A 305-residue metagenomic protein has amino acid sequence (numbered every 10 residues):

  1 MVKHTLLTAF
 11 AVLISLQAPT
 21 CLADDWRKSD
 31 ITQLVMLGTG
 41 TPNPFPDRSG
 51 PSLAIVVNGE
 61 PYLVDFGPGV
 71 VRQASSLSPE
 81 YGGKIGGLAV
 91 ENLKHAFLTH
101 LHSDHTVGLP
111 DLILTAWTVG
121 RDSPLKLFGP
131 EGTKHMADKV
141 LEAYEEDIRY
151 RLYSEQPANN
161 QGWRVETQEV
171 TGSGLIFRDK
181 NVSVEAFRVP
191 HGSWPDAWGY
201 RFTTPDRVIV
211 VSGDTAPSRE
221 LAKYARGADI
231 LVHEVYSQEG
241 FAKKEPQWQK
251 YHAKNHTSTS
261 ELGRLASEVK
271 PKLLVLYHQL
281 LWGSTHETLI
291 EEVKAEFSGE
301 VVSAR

Functional and structural regions predicted by a protein language model:
T5-Q17: Bacterial N-terminal signal peptides
L13, C21-L63, V70, G172 (+1 more regions): Zn-dependent metallo-beta-lactamase
D24-I31, P130-D196, V302: Metallo-beta-lactamase
S29-I31, R48-G50, L88-E91, D122 (+2 more regions): Extracytoplasmic
L34, L53, A74, H100 (+10 more regions): Divalent metal-coordination and catalytic microenvironments
P42-H102, V107-G120, L221, L262: Pre-active-site segment of Zn-dependent metallo-hydrolases
V64-G67, K84, L93-D104, P130 (+4 more regions): Active-site neighborhood of phospho(di)ester-bond hydrolases with catalytic His/Asp-centered motifs
G199, D206-V208, A216-R305: Cap/insert and terminal regions of metallo-dependent hydrolase folds
